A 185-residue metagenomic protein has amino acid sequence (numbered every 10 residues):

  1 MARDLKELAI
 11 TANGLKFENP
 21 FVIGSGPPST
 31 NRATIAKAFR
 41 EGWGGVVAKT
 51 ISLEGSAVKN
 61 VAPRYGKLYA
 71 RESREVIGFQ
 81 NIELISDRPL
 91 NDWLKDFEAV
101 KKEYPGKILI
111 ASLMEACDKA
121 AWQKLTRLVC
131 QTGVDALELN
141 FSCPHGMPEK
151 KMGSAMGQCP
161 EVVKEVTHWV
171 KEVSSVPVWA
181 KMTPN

Functional and structural regions predicted by a protein language model:
A2, E7-A12, F17, P27 (+1 more regions): Active-site entrance/lid segments in N-terminal catalytic domains of soluble metabolic enzymes
F21-S25: Short, hydrophobic/glycine-enriched beta-strand segments
